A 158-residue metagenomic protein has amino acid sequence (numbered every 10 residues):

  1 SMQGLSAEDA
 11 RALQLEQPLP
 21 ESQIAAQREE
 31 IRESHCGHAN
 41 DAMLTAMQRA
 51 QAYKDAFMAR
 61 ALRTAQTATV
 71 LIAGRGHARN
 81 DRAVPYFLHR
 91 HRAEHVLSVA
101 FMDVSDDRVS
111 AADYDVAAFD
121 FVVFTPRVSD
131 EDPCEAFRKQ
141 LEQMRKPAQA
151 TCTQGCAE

Functional and structural regions predicted by a protein language model:
S1-A65: A substrate-binding/cap region within the structured catalytic cores of diverse enzymes
G4, G37, G74-G76, G155: Residue-identity detector for glycine
A50, K54, A73-G76, N80: Extracytoplasmic/periplasmic, Sec-exported soluble proteins
F57-R63, H77-E158: C-terminal regions of proteins
T67-A73, V96: Generic beta-sheet signal
